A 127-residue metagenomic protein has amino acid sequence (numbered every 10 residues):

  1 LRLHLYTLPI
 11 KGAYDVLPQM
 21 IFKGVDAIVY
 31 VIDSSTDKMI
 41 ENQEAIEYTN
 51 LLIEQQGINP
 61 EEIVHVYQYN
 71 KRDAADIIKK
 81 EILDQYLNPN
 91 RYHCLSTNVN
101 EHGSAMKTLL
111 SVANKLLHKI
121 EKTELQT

Functional and structural regions predicted by a protein language model:
L1, Q19-G24, Q55-E61: Conserved catalytic network of the ASCE P-loop NTPase/AAA+ motor domain
L1-P18: Switch II (G3) loop of P-loop NTPases
L5-T7, V29-D33, Y67-N70, S96: Conserved beta-strand segments of the P-loop GTPase G domain that flank and frequently precede/overlap
K11, M39, Q43-I46, H102-L109: Amphipathic alpha-helical transducer elements in NTP-driven molecular machines
Y14-D37: Inter-motif core of Ras-like GTPase G domains
K23-D26, E47, L110: Amphipathic alpha-helical interface elements that mediate macromolecular binding in regulatory proteins
S34-N90: Conserved C-terminal guanine-recognition region of P-loop GTPase G domains, centered on the G4
D73-L125: Canonical P-loop GTPase G-domain recognition
